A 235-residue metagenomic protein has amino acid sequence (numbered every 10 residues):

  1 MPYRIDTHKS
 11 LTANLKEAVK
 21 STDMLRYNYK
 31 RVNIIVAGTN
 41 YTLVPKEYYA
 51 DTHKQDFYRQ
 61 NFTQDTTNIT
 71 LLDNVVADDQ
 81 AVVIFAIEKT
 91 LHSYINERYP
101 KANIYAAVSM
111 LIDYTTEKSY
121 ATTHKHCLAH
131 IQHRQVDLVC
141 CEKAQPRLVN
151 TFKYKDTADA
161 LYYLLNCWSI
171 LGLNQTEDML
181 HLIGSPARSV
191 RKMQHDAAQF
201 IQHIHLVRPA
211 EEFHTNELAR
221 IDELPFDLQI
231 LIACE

Functional and structural regions predicted by a protein language model:
M1-E235: Hydrophobic/aromatic-enriched cytosolic interaction surfaces used to assemble or bind macromolecules
